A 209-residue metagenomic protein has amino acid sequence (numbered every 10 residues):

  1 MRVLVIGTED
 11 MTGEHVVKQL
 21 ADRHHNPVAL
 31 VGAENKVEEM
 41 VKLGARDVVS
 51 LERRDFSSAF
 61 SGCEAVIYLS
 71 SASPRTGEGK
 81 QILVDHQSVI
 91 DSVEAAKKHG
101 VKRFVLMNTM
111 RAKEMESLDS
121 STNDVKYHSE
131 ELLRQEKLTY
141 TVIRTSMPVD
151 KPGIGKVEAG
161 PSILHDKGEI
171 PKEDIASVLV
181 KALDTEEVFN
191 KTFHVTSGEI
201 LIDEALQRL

Functional and structural regions predicted by a protein language model:
M1-H25: N-terminal Rossmann NAD(P)H-binding glycine-rich loop of SDR-like oxidoreductase domains
R2, E64-A65, R103: Structural motif
I6, N26-L30, E34, A72-Q135 (+1 more regions): Conserved Rossmann-fold NAD(P)-dependent oxidoreductase catalytic core, especially the SDR/UDP-sugar
R23, L43, E136: Conserved dinucleotide-binding and phosphotransfer motif residues
A29-K98, L183-E187: NAD(P)H-binding glycine-rich loop region in Rossmannoid oxidoreductase-like domains and their noncatalytic homologs
V31, R144-V149: Conserved SDR Rossmann-fold cofactor-binding beta-strand/turn motif
K151-L209: Active-site-lining helix/loop region of Rossmann-like oxidoreductase modules
